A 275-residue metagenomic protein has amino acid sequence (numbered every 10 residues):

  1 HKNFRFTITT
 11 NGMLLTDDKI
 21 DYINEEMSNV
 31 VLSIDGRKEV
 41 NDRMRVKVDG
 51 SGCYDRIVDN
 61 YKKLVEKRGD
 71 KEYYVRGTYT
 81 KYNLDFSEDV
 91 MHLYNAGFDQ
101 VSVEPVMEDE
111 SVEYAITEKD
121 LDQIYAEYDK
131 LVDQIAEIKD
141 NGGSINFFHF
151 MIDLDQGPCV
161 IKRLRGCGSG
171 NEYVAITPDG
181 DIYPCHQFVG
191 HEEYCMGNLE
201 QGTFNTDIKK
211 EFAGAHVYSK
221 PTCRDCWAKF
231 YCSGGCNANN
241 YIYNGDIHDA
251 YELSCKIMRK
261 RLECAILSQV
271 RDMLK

Functional and structural regions predicted by a protein language model:
H1-K38: Conserved SAM/AdoMet-binding glycine-rich loop
T10, I34-G36, G77, P105 (+2 more regions): Glycine-rich, histidine-containing beta strand-loop boundary motifs that form or position
E39-D55, K62, E66-S169: Radical SAM enzyme [4Fe-4S]-AdoMet core and its adjacent flexible, acidic and glycine-rich loops/tails across
Q123-Q156, H186-S233: C-terminal accessory region of radical SAM enzymes
D179, Y218-K275: Radical SAM enzyme core and accessory elements
